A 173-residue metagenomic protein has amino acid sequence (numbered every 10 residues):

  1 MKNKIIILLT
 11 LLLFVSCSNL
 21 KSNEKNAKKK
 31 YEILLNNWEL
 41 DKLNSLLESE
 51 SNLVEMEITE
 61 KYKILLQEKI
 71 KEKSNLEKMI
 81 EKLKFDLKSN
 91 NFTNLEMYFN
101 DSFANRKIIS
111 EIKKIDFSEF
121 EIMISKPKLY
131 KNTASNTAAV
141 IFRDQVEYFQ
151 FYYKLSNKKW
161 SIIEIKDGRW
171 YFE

Functional and structural regions predicted by a protein language model:
K4-I6, S161-I162: Generic short N-terminal amphipathic or hydrophobic helices
I5-F14: Sec-dependent N-terminal signal peptides
S18-F85: Short, low-complexity N-terminal intrinsically disordered segments enriched in polar/charged residues
L43-E50, D86-F103: Short, well-ordered alpha-helical segments enriched in acidic and aromatic residues
L47, M79-L83, T133-T137, W160-I165: A generic structural signal for ordered secondary structure
K63-L76, K107-Y152, K166-Y171: Surface-exposed, charged secondary-structure patches
F149-S161: A short, surface-exposed beta-strand/turn
